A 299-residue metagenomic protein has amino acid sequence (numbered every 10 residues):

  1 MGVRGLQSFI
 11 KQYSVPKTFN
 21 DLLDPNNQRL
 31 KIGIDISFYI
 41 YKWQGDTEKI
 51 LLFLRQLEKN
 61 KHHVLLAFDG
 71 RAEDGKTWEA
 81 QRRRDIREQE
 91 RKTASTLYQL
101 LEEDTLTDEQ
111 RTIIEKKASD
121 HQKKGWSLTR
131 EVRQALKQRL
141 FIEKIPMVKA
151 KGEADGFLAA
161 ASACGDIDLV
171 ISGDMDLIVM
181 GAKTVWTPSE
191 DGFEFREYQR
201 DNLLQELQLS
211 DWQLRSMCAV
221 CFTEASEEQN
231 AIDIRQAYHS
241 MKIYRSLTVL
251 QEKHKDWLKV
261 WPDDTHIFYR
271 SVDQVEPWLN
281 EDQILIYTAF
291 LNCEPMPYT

Functional and structural regions predicted by a protein language model:
M1-T18: Long, acidic (Asp/Glu-rich), low-complexity accessory segments flanking structured domains
G5, N26-A150, F157: Noncatalytic, basic helical substrate-engagement surface that gates or grips nucleic-acid strands
V15-N26, F157-L169: A short acidic-Thr-Gly-centered motif at the start of a beta-strand
P16-Q28, I32, H63, E194-T299: Non-catalytic nucleic-acid-binding/docking modules located in mid-to-C-terminal regions of nucleic-acid enzymes
G33, S37, L177, T184-V185 (+1 more regions): Conserved beta-strand -> loop -> alpha-helix junction used to position metal-binding or nucleic-acid-contacting
A72, E153-F157, D176-M180, W257: Short amphipathic alpha-helical segments embedded in low-complexity Lys/Glu-rich regions
L136-Q138, I145-M147, D155, M175 (+1 more regions): A structural signal for long, well-ordered, hydrophobic/aromatic- and basic-residue-enriched core segments of folded
L158-P188: Acidic, metal-binding active-site segment of PIN/NYN-like and related structure-specific nucleases
